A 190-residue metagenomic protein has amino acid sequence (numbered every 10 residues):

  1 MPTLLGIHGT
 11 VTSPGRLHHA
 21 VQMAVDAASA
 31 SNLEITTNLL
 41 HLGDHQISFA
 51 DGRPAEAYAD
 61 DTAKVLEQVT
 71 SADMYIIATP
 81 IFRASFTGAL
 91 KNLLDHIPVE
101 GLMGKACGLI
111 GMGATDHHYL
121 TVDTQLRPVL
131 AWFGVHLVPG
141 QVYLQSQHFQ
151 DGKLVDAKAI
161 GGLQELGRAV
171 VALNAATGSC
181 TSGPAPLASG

Functional and structural regions predicted by a protein language model:
M1-D95, G161, R168-V171, S179-G190: N-terminal beta1-alpha1-beta2 submodule of the flavodoxin-like/Rossmannoid cofactor-binding fold
A27, S31, V129-H136, Q145 (+3 more regions): Change "in soluble alpha/beta enzymes" to "in soluble alpha/beta proteins
I35, G104-K105: Short acidic capping loops at alpha-helix termini that bridge into adjacent secondary structure
V99-M103: Short, conserved loop/helix-junction motifs that constitute active-site signature segments in enzyme catalytic cores
C107-Q145, G161: Short, glycine-/small-residue-rich phosphate/pyrophosphate-handling segment
G152-K153: Polytopic transmembrane helical bundles with strong interfacial aromatic enrichment
